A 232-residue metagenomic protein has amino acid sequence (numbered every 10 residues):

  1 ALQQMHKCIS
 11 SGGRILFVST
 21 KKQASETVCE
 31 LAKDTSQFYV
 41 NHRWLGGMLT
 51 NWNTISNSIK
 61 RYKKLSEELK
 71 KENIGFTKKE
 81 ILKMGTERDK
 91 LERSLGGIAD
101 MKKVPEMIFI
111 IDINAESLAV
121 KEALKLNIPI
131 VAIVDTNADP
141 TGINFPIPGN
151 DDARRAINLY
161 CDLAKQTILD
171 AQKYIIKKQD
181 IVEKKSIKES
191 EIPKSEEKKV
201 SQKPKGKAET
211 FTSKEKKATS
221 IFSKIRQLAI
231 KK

Functional and structural regions predicted by a protein language model:
A1-D180: Ribosome large-subunit tunnel/peptidyl-transferase-proximal elements
D170-K232: Intrinsically disordered, compositionally biased charged tails
